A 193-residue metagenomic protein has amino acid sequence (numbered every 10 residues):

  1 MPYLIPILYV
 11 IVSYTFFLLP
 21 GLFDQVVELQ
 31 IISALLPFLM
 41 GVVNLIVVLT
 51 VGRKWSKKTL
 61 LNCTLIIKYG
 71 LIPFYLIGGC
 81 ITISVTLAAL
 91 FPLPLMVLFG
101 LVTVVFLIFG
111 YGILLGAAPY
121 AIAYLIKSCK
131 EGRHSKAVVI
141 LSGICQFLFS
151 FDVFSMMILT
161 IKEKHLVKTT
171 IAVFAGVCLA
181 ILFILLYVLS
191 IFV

Functional and structural regions predicted by a protein language model:
M1-F16, C178: Alpha-helical transmembrane segments
L29-G41, T103-L114: Alpha-helical transmembrane segments of polytopic membrane proteins
L39-S56, A121: Canonical alpha-helical transmembrane segments
G41, V139-L159: Hydrophobic, aromatic-rich membrane-embedded alpha-helical segments
C63-I67, I126-L148, V167-T170: Membrane-helix boundary/juxtamembrane motif in polytopic membrane proteins
I67-L93, G110-P119, S150-V153: C-terminal halves and exits of single transmembrane alpha-helices
R133, M156-A180: Membrane-interface alpha-helices
I184-V193: Juxtamembrane boundary at the C-terminal end of a transmembrane helix
